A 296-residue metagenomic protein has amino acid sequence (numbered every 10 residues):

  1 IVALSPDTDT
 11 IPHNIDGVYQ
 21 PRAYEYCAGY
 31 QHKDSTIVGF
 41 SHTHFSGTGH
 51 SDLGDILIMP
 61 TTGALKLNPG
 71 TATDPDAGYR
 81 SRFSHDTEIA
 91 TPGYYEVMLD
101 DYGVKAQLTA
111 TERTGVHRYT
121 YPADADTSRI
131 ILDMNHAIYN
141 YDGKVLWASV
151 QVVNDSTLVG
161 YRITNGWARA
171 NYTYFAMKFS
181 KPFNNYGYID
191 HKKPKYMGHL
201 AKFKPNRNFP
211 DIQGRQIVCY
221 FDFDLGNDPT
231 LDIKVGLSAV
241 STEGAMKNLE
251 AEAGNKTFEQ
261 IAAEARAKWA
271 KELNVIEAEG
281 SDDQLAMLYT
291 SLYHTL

Functional and structural regions predicted by a protein language model:
I1-L296: Accessory carbohydrate-recognition regions in carbohydrate-active enzymes
